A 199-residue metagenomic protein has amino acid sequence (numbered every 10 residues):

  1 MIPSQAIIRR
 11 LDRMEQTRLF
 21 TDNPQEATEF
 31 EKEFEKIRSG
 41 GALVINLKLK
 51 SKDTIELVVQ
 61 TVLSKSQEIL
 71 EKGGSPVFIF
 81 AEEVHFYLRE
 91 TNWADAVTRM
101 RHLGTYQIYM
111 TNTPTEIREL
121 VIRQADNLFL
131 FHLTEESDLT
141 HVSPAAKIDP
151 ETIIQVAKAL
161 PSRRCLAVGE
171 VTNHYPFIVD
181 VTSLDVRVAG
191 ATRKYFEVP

Functional and structural regions predicted by a protein language model:
M1-T105, Q155-Y175: P-loop NTPase motor domains
E29-K36, T134-E135, I148-A157, G190-K194: General structural signal for secondary-structure boundaries
L47, L133, V181: Active-site donor-binding loop signature of nucleotide-sugar glycosyltransferases
Q60-S64, D126, A145-K147, S183-L184: Short, solvent-exposed amphipathic alpha-helical segments in soluble enzyme and RNA/protein-processing domains
K72, E90, L128, V181-L184: Basic- and hydrophobic-enriched, low-structure N-terminal and domain-boundary segments that flank ATP-binding catalytic
A96-F177: Conserved ATP-driven motor cores of ASCE-family P-loop NTPases powering translocation/secretion/packaging/pilus
P161-P199: Conserved P-loop NTPase motor module
